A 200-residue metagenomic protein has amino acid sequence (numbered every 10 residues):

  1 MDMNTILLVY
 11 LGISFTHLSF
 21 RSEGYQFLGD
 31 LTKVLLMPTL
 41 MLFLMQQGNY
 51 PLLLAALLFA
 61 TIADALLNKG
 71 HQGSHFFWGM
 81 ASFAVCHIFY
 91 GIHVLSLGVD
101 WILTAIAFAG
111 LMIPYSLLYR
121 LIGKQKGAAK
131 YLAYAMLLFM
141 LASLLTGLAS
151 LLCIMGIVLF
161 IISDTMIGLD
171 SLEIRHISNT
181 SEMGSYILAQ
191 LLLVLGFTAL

Functional and structural regions predicted by a protein language model:
M1-L200: Polytopic alpha-helical membrane-helix bundles and their juxtamembrane interface segments in multi-pass membrane
